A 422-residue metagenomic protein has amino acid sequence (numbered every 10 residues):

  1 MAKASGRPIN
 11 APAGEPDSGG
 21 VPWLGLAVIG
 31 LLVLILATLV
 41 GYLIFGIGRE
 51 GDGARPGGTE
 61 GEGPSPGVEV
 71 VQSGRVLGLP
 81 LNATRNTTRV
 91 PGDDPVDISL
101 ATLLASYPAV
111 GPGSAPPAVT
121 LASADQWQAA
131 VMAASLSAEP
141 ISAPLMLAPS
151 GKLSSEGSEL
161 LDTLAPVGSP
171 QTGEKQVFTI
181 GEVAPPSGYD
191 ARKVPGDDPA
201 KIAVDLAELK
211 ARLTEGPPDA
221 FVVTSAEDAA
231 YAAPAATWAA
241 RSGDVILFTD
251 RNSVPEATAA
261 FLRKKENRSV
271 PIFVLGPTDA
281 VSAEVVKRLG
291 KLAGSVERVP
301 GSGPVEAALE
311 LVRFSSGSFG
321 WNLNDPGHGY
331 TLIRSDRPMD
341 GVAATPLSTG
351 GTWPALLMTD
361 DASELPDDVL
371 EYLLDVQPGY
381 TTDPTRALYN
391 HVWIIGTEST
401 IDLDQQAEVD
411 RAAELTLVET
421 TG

Functional and structural regions predicted by a protein language model:
A2-L32, L39-G422: Extracellular glycan-binding segments that recognize GlcNAc-based cell-wall polysaccharides
